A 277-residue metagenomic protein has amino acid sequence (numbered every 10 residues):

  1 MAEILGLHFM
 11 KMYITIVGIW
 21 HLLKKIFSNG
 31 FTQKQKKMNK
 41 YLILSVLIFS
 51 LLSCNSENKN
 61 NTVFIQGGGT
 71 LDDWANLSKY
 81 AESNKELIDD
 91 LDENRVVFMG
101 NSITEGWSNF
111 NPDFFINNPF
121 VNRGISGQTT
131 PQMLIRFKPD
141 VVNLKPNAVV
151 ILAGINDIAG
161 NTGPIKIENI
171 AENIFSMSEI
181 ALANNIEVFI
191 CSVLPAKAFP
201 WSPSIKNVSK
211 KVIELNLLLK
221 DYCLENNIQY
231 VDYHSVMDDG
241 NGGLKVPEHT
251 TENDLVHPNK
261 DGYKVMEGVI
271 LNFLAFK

Functional and structural regions predicted by a protein language model:
L5-F9, L22: Short hydrophobic targeting helices and cationic amphipathic motifs that mediate membrane/organellar targeting
K25, K36-Y41: Positively charged n-region of N-terminal signal peptides that target proteins for export
L52-S53: C-terminal motif of bacterial Sec signal peptides marking the signal peptidase cleavage site
N58-A148: Serine-esterase "nucleophile elbow" of acetyl-processing enzymes
R123-I125, N156-E168, P203-N207: Surface-exposed cleft-lining segments at the edges of enzyme active sites
L152-I158, E179-V212: Active-site segments of SGNH/GDSL-like serine hydrolases that catalyze O-acetyl group transfer/hydrolysis on lipids
K166-C191, L218-I228: Charged, glycine-enriched surface loops/patches that mediate electrostatic binding to polyanionic ligands
P195-K277: Catalytic His-Asp segment of secreted/periplasmic serine-dependent ester chemistry enzymes
